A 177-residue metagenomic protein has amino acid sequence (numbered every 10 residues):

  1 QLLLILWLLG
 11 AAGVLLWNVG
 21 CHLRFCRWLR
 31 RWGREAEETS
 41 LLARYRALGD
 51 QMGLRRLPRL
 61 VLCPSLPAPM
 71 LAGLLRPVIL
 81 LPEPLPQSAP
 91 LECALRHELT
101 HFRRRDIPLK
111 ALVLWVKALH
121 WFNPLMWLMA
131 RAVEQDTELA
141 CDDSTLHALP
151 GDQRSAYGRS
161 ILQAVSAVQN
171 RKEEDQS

Functional and structural regions predicted by a protein language model:
Q1-S177: Hydrophobic topogenic segments
